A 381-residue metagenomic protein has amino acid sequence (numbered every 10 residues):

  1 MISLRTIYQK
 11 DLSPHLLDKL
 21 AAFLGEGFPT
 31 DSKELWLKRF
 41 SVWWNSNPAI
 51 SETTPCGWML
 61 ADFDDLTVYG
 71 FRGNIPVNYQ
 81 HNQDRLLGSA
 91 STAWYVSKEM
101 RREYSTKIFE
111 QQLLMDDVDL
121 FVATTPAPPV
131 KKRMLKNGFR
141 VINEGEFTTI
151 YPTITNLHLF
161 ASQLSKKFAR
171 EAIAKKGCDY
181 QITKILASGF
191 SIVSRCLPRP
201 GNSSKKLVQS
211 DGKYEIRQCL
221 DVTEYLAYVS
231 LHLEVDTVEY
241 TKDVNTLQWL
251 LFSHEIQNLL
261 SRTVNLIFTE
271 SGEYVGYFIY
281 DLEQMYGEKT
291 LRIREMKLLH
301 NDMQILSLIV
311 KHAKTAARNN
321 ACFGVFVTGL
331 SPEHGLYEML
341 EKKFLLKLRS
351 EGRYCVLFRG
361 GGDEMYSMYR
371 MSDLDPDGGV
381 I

Functional and structural regions predicted by a protein language model:
L4-W94, G212-L298: A conserved beta-strand-loop-helix scaffold within acyl/acetyltransferase catalytic domains
N47, I75-Q83, K107-Q111, V130 (+1 more regions): Catalytic micro-motifs at enzyme active sites that drive phosphoryl/nucleotidyl and oxygen chemistry
G57-W58, P76, D119-S191, F252-E255 (+3 more regions): Active-site/acyl-donor-binding loops of N-acyltransferases
F63-L66, E99, I154-N156, S271-G272 (+1 more regions): Short loop segments at secondary-structure junctions
L66, L114-M115, N319: Alpha-helix termination/capping residues and helix-transition junctions
A93-M115, A123, D302-T315: Conserved acetyl-CoA-binding loop-helix of GNAT-fold acetyltransferases
L164-V229: Extended, charge-rich helix/loop segments that form flexible, surface "patches" used to engage negatively charged
